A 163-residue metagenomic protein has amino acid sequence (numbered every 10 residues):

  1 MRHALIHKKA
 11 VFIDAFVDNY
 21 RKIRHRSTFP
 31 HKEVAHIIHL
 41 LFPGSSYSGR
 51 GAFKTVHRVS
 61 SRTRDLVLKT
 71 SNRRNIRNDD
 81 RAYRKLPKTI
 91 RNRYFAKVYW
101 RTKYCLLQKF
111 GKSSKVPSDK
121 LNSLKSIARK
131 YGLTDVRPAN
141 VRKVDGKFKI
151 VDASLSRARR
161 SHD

Functional and structural regions predicted by a protein language model:
M1-H3, D135-V136: Short intrinsically disordered, low-complexity coil segments enriched in acidic
R2-N19, V144-D145, K149, L155-D163: Helical subdomain adjoining the active site within ATP-dependent kinase catalytic cores
R2-S46: Juxta-kinase regulatory segment immediately upstream of eukaryotic protein kinase catalytic domains
E33-H36, R81-A82, S123: Exposed alpha-helical structural elements
H39-F42, S60-R62, D119-N122, S126-A128: Flexible, charged surface loops at secondary-structure boundaries
L41-K88, W100-C105: ATP-binding glycine-rich loop module of kinase domains
R77-R81, S118-D119, R159-D163: A short, polar/proline- and glycine-enriched secondary-structure boundary/capping micro-motif
K88-R93, Y99-R159: Conserved kinase catalytic-core helix
